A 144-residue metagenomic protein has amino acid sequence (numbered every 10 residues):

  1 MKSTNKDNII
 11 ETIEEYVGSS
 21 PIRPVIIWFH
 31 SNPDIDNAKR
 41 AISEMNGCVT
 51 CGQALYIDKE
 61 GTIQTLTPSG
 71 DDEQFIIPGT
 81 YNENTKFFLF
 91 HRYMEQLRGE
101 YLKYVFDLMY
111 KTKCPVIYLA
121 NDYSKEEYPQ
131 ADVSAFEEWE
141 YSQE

Functional and structural regions predicted by a protein language model:
K2-S43: Glycine-rich P-loop/Walker A and Walker A-like loops and their local beta1-loop-alpha1 context in P-loop NTPases
G18-S20, P78-E83, D107-T112: Conserved catalytic network of the ASCE P-loop NTPase/AAA+ motor domain
R23-W28, K86-F87, P115-I117: Residue-level preference for the first positions of well-ordered beta-strands
W28-N32, D58-K59, F90-E95, L119-Y123: Structural motif
S43-Q53: Post-Walker A helix-loop "phosphate-sensing" segment adjacent to the P-loop in P-loop NTPases
L55-G79: Short glycine-rich substrate-engagement loop in P-loop NTPases that contacts/grips substrate
I76-Y101: Conserved P-loop NTPase "ATPase switch" module shared by AAA+ and STAND
M94-E144: Replace "adjacent to P-loop NTPase cores in ATP/GTP-dependent enzymes" with "adjacent to NTP-binding cores
